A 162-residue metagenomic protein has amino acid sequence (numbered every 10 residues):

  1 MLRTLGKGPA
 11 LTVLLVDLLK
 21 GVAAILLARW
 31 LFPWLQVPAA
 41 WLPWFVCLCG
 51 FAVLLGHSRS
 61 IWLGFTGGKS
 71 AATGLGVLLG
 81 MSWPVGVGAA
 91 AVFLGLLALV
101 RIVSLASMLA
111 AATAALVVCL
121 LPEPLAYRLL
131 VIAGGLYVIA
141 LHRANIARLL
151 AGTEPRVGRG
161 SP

Functional and structural regions predicted by a protein language model:
L2-K7, A28-F32, S70-V100, A112-P122: Interfacial segments of multi-pass membrane proteins
L2-V22, S58-A72, A98-L109, L141-P162: Interhelical loop and helix-boundary elements at the membrane-water interface of polytopic inner-membrane proteins
P9-L15, L19-W62, W83-G88, F93-L94 (+1 more regions): Nucleotide and nucleotide-moiety/phosphate-recognizing core
V87, V103-A111, E123-G134: Loop-to-transmembrane alpha-helix initiation sites
L120-L129, A144-R148: Glycine-rich phosphate/pyrophosphate-binding loop and the adjoining helix
G134-Y137, L141: Internal alpha/beta core interface subdomains
